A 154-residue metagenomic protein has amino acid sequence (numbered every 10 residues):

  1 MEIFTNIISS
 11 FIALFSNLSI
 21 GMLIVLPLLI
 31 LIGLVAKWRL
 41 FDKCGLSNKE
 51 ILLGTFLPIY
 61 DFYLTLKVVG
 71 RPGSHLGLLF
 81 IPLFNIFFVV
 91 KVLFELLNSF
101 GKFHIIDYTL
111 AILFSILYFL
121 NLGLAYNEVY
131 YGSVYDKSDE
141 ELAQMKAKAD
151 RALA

Functional and structural regions predicted by a protein language model:
E2-L79, F87-A154: Membrane-interface extramembranous regions at the lipid-water interface
